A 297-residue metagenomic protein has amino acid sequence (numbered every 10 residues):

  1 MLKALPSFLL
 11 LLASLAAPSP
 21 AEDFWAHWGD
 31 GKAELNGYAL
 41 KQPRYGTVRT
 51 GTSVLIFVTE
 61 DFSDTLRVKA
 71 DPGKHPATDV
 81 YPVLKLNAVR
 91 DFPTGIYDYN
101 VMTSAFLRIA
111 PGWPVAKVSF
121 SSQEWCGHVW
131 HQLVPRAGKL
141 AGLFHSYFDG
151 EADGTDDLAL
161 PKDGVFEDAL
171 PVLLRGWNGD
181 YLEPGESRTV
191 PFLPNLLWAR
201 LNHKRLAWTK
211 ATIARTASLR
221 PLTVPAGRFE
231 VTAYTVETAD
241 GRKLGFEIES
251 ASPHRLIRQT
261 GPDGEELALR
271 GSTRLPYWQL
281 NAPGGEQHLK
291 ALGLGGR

Functional and structural regions predicted by a protein language model:
M1-F8: Bacterial N-terminal signal peptides that target proteins for export
L9-P18: Hydrophobic h-region of N-terminal signal peptides that target proteins for export in Gram-negative bacteria
S19-H145, L182-R297: Acidic, serine/threonine-rich low-complexity disordered tracts
V134-T189: Surface-exposed beta-loop interaction hotspot
